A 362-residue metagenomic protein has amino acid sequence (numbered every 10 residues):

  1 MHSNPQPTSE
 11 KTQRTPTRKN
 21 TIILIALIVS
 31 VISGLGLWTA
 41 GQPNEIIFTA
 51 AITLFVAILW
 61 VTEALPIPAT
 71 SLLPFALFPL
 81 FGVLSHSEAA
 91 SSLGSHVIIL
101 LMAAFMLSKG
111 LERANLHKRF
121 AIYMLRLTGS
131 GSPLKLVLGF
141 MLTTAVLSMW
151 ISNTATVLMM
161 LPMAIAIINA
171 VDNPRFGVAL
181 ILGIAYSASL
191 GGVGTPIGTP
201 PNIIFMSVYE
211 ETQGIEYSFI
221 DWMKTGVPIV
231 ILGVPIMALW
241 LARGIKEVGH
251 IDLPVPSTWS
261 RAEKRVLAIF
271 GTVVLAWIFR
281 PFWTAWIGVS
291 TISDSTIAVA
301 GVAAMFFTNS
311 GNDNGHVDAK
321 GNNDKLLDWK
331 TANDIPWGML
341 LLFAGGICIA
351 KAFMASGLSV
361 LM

Functional and structural regions predicted by a protein language model:
H2-P5, E10-T39, L107, R113-L116 (+4 more regions): Juxtamembrane and boundary regions of transmembrane helices in multi-pass small-molecule transporters and channels
K11, F55, A69, L73-P174 (+2 more regions): Membrane-embedded alpha-helical segments and adjacent helix-loop junctions characteristic of multi-pass solute
L24, T49-A50, A69-L72, I98 (+7 more regions): Hydrophobic alpha-helical transmembrane segments
I25-I32, A51-I58, L73, L77 (+7 more regions): Lipid-exposed faces of alpha-helical membrane segments in multi-pass integral membrane proteins
A40-A50, L54-L72, W259-K264, V273-V317: Flexible hinge motifs at transmembrane-helix junctions and intramembrane kinks/re-entrant loops in multi-pass membrane
I58-P66, T143-S152, Y186-I197, F307: Transmembrane alpha-helix interface/packing and boundary motifs in multi-pass membrane proteins, characterized by
H96-L107, M149-N153, D221-I236, S290-G301: Alpha-helical transmembrane segments
I292, V299-M362: Membrane-embedded translocation segments of transport machinery
